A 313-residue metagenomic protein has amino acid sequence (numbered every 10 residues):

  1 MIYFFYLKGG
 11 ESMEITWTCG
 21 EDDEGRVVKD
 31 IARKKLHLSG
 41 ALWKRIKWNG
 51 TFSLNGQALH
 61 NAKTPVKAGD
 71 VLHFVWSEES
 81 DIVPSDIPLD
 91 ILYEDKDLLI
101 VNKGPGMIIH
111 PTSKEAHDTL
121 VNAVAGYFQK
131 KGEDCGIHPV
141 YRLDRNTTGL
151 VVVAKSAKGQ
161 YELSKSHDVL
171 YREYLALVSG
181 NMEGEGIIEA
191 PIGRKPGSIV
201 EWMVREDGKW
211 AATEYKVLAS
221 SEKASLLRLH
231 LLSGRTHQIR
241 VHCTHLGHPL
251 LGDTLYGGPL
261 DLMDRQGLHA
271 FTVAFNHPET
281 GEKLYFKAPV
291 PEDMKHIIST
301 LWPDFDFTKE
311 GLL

Functional and structural regions predicted by a protein language model:
M1-L313: RNA pseudouridine synthases
